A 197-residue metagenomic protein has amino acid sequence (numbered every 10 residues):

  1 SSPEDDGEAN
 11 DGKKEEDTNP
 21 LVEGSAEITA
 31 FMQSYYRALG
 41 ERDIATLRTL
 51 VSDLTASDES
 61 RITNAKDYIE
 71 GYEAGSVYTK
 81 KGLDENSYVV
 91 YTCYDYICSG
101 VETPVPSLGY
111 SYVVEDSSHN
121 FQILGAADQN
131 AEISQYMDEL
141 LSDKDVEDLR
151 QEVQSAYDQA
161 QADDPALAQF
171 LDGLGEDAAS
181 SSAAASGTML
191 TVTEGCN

Functional and structural regions predicted by a protein language model:
S1-R37, T191-C196: Short, low-complexity N-terminal intrinsically disordered segments enriched in polar/charged residues
E16, P20, I44-Y94, C98-P106: Short solvent-exposed beta->alpha transition segments
P20-D43, E152, A156, D163 (+1 more regions): Short, aromatic-enriched amphipathic alpha-helices that serve as compact interaction elements
Y36-G40, S52-A56, S118: Sec-exported extracytoplasmic/periplasmic mature domains
C93-D95, D116-S118, A126-D128: Solvent-exposed coil/turn segments that connect beta secondary-structure elements in extracytoplasmic/periplasmic
C98, E102, V114-E115, N130-A131: Mature extracytoplasmic domains of secretory-pathway proteins
V105-I123: A short, surface-exposed beta-strand/turn
I123-N197: Low-complexity, intrinsically disordered terminal/linker segments enriched in charged and Gly/Pro repeats
